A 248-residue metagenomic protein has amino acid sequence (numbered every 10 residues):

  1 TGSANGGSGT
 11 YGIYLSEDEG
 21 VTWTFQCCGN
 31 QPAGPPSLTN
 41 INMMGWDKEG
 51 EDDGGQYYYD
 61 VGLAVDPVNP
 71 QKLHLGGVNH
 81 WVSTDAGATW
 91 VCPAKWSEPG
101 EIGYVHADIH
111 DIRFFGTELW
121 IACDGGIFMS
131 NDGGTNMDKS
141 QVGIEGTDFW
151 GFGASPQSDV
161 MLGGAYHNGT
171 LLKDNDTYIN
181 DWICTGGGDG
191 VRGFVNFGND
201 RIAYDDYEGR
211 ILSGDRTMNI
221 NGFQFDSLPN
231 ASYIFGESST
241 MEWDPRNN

Functional and structural regions predicted by a protein language model:
T1-N248: Beta-propeller blade termini and top-face loops
